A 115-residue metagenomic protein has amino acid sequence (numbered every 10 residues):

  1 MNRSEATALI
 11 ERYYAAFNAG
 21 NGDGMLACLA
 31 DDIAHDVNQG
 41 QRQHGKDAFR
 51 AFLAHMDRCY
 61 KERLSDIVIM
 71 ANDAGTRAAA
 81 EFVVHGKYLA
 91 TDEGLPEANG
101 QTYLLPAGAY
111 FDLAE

Functional and structural regions predicted by a protein language model:
M1-E115: C-terminal and inter-domain tail/linker signature
